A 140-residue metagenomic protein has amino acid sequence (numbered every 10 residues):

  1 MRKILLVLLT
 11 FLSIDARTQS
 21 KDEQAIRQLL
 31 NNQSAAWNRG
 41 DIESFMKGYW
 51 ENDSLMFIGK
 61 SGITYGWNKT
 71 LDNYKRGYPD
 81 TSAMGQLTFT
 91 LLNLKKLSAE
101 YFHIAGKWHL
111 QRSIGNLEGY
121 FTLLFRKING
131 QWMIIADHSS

Functional and structural regions predicted by a protein language model:
M1-I4: Positively charged n-region of N-terminal signal peptides that target proteins for export
L9, I14-G48: Short, low-complexity N-terminal intrinsically disordered segments enriched in polar/charged residues
I42-L97: A solvent-exposed, acidic/Ser-Thr-rich amphipathic alpha-helical stretch
Y74, F89-K95, W108-L110, Y120-R126: Hydrophobic/aromatic beta-strand elements that line small-molecule binding cavities or substrate pockets in beta-rich
T81-S82, L110-N116: Short, cysteine-centered beta-strand-loop-beta hairpins and adjacent loop/turn segments enriched in charged/polar
A99-W108: A short hydrophobic beta-strand element
E118-S140: Short beta-strand edge/turn micro-motifs at domain boundaries
